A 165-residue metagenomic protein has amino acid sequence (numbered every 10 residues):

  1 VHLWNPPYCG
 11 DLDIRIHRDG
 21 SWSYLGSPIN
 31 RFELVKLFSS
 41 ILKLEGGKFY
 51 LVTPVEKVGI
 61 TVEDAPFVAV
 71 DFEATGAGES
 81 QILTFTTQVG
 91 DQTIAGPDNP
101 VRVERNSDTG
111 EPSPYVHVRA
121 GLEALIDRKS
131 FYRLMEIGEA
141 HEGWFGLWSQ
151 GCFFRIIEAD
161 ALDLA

Functional and structural regions predicted by a protein language model:
V1-A165: Long, non-globular segments of proteins
